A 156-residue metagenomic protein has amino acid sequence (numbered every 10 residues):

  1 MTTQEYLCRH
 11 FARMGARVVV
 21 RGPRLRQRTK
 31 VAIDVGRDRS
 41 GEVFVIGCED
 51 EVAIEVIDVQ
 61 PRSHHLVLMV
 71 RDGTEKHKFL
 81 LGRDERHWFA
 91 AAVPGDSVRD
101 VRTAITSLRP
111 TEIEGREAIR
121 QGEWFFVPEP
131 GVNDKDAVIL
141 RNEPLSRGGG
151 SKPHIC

Functional and structural regions predicted by a protein language model:
M1-C156: Short, surface-exposed polybasic-aromatic patches that bind anionic ligands, especially phosphate groups
